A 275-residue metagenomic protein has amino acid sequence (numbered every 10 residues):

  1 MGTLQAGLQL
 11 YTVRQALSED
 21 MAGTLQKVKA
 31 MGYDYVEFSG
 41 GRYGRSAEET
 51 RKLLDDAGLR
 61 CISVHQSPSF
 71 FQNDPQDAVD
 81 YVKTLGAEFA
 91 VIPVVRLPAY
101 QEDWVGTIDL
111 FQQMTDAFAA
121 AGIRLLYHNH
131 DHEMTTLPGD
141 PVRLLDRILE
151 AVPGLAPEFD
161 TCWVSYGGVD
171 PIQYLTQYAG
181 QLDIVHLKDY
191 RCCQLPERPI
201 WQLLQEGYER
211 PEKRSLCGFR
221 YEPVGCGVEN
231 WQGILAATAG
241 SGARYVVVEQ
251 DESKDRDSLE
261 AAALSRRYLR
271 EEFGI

Functional and structural regions predicted by a protein language model:
M1-F89, G154-A156, R267-I275: N-terminal pre-domain/capping segments
G7-Y11, E37-S39, I62-H65, V91-P93 (+4 more regions): A cross-family glycoside hydrolase active-site/sugar-binding cleft signature
V13-E19, Y35-E48, S67-P75, L97-V105 (+5 more regions): Acidic-and-aromatic substrate-binding clefts and catalytic sites of carbohydrate-active enzymes
V36, A120-V228: Acidic/histidine-rich catalytic cores of soluble enzymes
Y43, R60, P68-P157, Y166 (+2 more regions): Active-site acidic/histidine proton-transfer and metal-coordination neighborhood in alpha/beta enzyme cores
Q202-L204, Q232-L235, Y245-V248: H/E-rich (His + Asp/Glu) clusters that bind or coordinate divalent metals
C226-A239: A short, acidic, amphipathic alpha-helical segment used as a generic capping/interface helix at domain edges
D251-I275: Aromatic-rich peripheral "rim/lid" segments of glycoside hydrolase catalytic domains that contact and position glycan
